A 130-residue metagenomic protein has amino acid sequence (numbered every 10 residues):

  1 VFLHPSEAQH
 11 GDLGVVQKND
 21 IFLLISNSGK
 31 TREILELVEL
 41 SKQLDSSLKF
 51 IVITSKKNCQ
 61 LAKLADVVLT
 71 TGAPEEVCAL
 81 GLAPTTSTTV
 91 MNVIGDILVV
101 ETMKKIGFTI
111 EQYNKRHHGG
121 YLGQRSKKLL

Functional and structural regions predicted by a protein language model:
V1-I106: Glycine-rich phosphate-binding loops that contact phosphosugars or nucleotide phosphates
K63, V77, K104-L130: Internal, active-site/partner-interface "lid" segment
